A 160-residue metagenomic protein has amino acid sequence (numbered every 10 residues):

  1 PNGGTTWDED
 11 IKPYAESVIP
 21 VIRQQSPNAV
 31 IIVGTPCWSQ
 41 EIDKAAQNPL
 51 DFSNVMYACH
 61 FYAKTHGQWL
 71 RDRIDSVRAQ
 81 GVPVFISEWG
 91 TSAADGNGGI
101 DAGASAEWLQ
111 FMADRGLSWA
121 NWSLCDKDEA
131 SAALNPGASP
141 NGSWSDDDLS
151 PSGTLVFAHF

Functional and structural regions predicted by a protein language model:
P1-S118, W122-D126, S131-A158: Extracellular glycoside hydrolase catalytic/binding regions
